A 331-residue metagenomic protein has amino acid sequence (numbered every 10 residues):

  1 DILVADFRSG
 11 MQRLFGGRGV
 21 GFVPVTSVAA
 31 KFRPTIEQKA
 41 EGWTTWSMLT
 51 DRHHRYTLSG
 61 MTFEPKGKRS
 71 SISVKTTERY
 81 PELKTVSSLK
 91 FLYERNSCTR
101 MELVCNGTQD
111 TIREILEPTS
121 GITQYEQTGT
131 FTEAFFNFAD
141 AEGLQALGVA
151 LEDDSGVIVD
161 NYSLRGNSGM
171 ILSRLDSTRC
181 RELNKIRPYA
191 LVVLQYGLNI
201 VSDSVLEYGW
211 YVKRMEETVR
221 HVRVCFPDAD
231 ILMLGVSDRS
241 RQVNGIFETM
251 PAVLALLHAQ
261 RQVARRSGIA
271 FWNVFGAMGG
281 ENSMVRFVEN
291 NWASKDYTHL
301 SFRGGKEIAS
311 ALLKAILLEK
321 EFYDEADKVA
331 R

Functional and structural regions predicted by a protein language model:
D1, G235, S301: Ser/Thr-glycine-rich phosphate-binding loops at phosphate-binding pockets of nucleotides, nucleotide cofactors
I2-K213, H299: Conserved SGNH/GDSL esterase-like catalytic core that processes O-acyl groups on lipids and polysaccharides
L3, F7, D176-C180, Y211-T218 (+5 more regions): Stable alpha-helical elements in mature extracytoplasmic
D6-G17, E152, E182-I186, Q195 (+4 more regions): Structured segments of extracytoplasmic/periplasmic soluble domains in secreted or envelope-associated proteins
D160, L232, A270-W272: Hydrophobic/aromatic beta-strand patches that form the interior of the parallel beta-sheet core in alpha/beta enzyme
L191-G197, M215-R223, D230-G235, R239 (+1 more regions): Conserved, well-ordered alpha-helix/loop/beta-strand core segments that scaffold catalytic motifs
D238-R331: Catalytic His-Asp segment of secreted/periplasmic serine-dependent ester chemistry enzymes
